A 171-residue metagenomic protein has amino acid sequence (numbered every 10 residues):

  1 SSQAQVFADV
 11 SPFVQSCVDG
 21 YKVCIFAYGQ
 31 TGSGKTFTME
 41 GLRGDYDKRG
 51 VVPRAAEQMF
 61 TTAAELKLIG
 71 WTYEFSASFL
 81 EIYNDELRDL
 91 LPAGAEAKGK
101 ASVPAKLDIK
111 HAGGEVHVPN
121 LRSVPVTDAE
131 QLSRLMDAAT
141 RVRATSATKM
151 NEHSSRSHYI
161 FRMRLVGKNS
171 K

Functional and structural regions predicted by a protein language model:
S1-Q30, E40-K171: P-loop NTPase "switch/coupling" elements that transmit nucleotide state to mechanical/effector output
K35: Conserved lysine of the Walker
